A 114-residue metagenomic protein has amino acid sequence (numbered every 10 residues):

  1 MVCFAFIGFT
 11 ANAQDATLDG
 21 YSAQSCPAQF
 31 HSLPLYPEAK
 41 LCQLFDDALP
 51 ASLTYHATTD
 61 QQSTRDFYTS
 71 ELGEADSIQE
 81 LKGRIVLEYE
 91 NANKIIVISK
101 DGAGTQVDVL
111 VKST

Functional and structural regions predicted by a protein language model:
M1-G8: Bacterial N-terminal signal peptides
F9-T114: An acidic-aromatic pocket/loop used at catalytic or ligand-binding sites
